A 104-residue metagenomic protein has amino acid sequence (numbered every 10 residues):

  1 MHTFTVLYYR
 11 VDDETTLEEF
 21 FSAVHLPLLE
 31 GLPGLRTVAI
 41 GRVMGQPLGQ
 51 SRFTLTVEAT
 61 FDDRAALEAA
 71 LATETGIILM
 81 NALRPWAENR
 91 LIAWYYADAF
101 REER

Functional and structural regions predicted by a protein language model:
M1-R104: Macromolecular interaction modules
